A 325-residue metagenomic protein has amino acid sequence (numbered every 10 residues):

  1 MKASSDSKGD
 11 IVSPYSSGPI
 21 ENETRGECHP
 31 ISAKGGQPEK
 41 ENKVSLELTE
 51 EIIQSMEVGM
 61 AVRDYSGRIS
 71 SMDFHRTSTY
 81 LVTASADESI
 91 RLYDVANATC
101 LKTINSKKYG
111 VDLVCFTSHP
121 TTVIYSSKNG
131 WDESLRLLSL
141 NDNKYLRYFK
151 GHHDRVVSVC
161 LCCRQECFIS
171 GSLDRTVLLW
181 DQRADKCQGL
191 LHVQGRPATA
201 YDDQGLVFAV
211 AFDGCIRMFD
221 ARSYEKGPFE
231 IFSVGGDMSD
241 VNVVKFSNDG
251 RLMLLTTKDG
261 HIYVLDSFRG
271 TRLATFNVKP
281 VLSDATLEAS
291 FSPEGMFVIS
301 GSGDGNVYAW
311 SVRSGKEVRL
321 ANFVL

Functional and structural regions predicted by a protein language model:
K2-L325: WD40-repeat beta-propeller superdomains and closely related acidic/aromatic-rich repeat-like regions
